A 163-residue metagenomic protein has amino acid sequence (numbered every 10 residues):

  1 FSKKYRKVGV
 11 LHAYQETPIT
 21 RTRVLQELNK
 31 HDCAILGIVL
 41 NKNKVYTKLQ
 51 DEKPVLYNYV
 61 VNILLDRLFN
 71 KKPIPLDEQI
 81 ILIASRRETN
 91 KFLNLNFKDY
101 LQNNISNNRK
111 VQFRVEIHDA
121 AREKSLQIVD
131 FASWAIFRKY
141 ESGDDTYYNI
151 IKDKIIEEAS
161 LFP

Functional and structural regions predicted by a protein language model:
F1-P163: Phosphate-ester processing/binding pockets and catalytic centers
